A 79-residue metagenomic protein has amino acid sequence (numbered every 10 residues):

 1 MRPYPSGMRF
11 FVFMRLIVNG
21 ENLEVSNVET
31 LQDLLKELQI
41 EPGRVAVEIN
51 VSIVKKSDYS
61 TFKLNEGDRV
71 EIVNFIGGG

Functional and structural regions predicted by a protein language model:
R2-G78: Ubiquitin-like/PB1-type beta-grasp interaction modules and other compact soluble beta-rich domains
